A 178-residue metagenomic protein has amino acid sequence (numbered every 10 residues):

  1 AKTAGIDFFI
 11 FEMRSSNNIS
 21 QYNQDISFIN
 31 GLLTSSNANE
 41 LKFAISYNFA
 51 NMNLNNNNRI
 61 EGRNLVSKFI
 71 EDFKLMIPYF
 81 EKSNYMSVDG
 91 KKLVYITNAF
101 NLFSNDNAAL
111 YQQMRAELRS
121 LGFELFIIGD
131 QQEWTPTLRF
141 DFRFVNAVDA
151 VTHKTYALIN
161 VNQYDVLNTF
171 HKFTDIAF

Functional and structural regions predicted by a protein language model:
K2-F178: Glycan-processing catalytic domains of CAZymes
